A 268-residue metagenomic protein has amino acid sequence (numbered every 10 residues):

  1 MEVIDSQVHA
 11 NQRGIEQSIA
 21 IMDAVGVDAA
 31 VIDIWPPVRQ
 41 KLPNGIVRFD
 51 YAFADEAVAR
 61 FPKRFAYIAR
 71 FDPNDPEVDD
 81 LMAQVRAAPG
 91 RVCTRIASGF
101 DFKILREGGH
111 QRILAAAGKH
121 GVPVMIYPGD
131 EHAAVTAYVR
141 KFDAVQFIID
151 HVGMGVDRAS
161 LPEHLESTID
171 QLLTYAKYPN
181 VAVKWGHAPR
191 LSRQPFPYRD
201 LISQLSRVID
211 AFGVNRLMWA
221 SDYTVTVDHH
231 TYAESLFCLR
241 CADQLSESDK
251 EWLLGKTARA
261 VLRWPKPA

Functional and structural regions predicted by a protein language model:
M1-R112, A116-H120, K184, R240: Mid-domain alpha/beta scaffold segments of enzyme catalytic cores
M1-S6, R13-A29, S206-R207, A211-M218 (+1 more regions): Mid-to-C-terminal alpha-helical segments outside catalytic/metal-binding sites
V8, S98, V152, S221-Y223: Active-site metal-binding loops of divalent metal-dependent hydrolases
N11-R13, P37-Q40, P73-E77, D101-F102 (+4 more regions): Active-site environment of divalent metal-dependent phosphoester hydrolases
M22, V58-P62, R86, V139-R140 (+3 more regions): N-terminal cationic-hydrophobic initiation segments that often serve targeting/anchoring roles
A59, Q84-R86, M154, L201-D210 (+1 more regions): Short, electropositive alpha-helical surface patch
F71, H187-A188, L254-T257: Acidic carboxylate-rich catalytic motifs and surrounding loops in phosphoryl-/glycosyl-chemistry enzymes
R91, K103-M218, K266: Catalytic pocket-lining loop regions of alpha/beta-barrel enzymes, especially the amidohydrolase/enolase/GH5 lineages
